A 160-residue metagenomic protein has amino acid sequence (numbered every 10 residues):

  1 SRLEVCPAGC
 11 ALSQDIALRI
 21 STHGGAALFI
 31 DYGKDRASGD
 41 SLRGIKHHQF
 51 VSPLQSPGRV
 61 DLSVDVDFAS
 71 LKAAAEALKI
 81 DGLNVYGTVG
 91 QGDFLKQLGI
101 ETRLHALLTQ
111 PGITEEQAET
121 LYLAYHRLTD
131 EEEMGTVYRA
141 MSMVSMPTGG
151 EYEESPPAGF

Functional and structural regions predicted by a protein language model:
S1-F160: Long, Lys/Arg- and hydrophobic-enriched amphipathic alpha-helices
